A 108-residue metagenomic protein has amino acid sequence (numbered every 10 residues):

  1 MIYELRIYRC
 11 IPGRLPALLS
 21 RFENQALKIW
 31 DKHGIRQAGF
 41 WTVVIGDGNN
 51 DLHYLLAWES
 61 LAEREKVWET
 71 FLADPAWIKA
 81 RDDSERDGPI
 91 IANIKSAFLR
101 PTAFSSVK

Functional and structural regions predicted by a protein language model:
M1-I2, G13-L19, L55-L61, I90: A broad, low-specificity signal for short, low-complexity segments enriched in glycine/proline and polar/charged
Y3-E4, R14-P16, A26-I29, L61-R64 (+2 more regions): Short loop/beta submotifs within extracellular cysteine-rich repeat domains
Y3-R9, G39-D74, K95-L99: Short, well-ordered beta-strand segments in beta-rich or mixed alpha/beta enzyme and ligand-binding folds
R14-F40, L72: Short amphipathic alpha-helical segments
F22, W68, R81: Short, flexible helix/strand-to-coil boundary loops that buttress conserved ligand/catalytic motifs in alpha/beta
H33-N50, I78-K108: Glycine-rich beta-strand-turn "strand-cap" elements at beta-sheet edges
